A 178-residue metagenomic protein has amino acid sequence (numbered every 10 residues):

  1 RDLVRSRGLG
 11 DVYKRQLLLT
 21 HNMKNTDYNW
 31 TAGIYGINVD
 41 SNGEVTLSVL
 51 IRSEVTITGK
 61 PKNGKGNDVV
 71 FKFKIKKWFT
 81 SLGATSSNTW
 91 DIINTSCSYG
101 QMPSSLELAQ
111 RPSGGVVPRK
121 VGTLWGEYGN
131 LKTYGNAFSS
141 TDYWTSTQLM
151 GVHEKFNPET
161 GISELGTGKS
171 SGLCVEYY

Functional and structural regions predicted by a protein language model:
D2-Y13: Single conserved hydrophobic/aromatic residue that forms the stacking wall/gate of nucleotide- or nucleobase-binding
K14-G36, W144-T145: Change to "...patches in solvent-exposed regions of secreted, membrane-anchored, or virion-exposed structural
G33-L50, G161: Strand-loop-strand motifs at the edges of beta-sheets in extracellular beta-sandwich domains
I51, G66-D68, S96-C97, G135-S139 (+2 more regions): Extracellular/periplasmic catalytic domains that process cell-envelope and extracellular macromolecules
I51-I57: Exposed beta-strand face motif in extracellular beta-rich ectodomains
I57-G59, G64, V69-K77, W144 (+1 more regions): Short, structured beta-strand segments at or near domain termini in extracellular proteins/domains
K76-Q148: Conserved hydrophobic ligand-interaction patch in extracellular adhesion modules
T85-T95, V152-L165: Short, polar loop/linker segments at the starts of domains and inter-domain junctions
